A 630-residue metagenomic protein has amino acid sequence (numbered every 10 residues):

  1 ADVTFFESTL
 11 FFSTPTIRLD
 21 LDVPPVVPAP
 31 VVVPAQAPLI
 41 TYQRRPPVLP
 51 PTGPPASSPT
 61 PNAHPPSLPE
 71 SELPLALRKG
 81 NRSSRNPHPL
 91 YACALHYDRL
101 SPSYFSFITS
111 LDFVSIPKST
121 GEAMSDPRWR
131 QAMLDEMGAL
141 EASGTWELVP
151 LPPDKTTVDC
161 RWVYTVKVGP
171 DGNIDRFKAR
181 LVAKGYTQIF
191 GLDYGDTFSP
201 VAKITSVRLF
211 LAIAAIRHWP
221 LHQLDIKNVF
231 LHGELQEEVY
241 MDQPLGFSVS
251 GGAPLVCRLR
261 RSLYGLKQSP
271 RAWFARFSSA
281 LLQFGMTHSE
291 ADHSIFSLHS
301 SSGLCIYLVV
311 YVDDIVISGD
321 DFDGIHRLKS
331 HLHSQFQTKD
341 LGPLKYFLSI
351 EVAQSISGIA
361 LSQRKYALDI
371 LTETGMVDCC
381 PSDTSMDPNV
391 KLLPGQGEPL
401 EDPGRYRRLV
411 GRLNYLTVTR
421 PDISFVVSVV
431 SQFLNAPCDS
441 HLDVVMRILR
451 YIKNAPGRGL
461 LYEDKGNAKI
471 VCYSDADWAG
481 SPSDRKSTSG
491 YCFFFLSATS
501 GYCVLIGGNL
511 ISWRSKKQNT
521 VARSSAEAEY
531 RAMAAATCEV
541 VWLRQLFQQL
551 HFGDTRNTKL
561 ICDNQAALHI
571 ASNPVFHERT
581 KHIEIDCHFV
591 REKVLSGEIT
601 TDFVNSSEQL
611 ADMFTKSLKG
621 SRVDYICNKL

Functional and structural regions predicted by a protein language model:
A1-L134, G138, S199, D323 (+3 more regions): Retroelement integrase C-terminal DNA-binding domain
A1-V3, E7, G80-R82, T120 (+33 more regions): Mobile genetic element proteins and their domesticated derivatives, centered on retroelements and DNA transposons
S67, N86-P117, V166-L192, K227-C257 (+5 more regions): Reverse-transcriptase-like RNA-dependent polymerase core
S125, K167, L231-Q243, K267-Q268 (+5 more regions): Catalytic palm subdomain of template-directed nucleic-acid polymerases, centered on the conserved carboxylate motif
Q131-A202, R208, L231, S289-V310 (+2 more regions): Conserved beta-strand/loop block within the catalytic cores of divalent metal-dependent phospho-transfer/hydrolysis
V168-F177, L181, A214-F230, L259 (+4 more regions): Conserved catalytic palm subdomain of right-hand nucleotidyl-transferase polymerases, strongest for RNA-directed enzymes
T205, L211, L263-Y264, Q268-S269 (+5 more regions): C-terminal reverse transcriptase regions that engage the nucleic-acid substrate
Y346, K469, S487, L510 (+1 more regions): RNase H-like nuclease module associated with reverse transcription
